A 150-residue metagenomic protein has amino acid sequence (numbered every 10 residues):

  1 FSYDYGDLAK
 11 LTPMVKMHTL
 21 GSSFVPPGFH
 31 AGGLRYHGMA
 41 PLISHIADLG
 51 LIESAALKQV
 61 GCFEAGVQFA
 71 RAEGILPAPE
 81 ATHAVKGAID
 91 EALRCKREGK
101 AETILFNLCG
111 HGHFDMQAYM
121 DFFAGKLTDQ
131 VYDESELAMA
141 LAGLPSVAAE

Functional and structural regions predicted by a protein language model:
F1-I75, D121-E150: Active-site/ligand-binding loops adjacent to catalytic centers
Q59-F123: Claisen-condensing/thiolase-fold acyl-transfer catalytic domains that form or cleave C-C bonds in fatty acid
